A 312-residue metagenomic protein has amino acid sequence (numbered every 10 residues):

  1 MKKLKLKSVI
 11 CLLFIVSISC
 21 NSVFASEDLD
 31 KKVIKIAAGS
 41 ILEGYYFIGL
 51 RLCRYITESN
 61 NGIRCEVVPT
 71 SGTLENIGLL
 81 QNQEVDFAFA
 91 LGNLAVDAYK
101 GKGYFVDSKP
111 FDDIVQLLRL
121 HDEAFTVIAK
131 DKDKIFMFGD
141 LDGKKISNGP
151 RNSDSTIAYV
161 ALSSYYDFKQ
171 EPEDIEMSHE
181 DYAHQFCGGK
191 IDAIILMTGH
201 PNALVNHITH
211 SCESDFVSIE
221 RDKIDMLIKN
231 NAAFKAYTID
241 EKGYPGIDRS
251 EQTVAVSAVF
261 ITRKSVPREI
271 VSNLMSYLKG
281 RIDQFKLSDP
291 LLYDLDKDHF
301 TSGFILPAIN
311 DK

Functional and structural regions predicted by a protein language model:
K2-I10: Bacterial N-terminal signal peptides that target proteins for export
I10-S19: Bacterial N-terminal signal peptides
V23-A25: Boundary at the C-terminal end of the N-terminal hydrophobic targeting segment
K31-S59, I63-R64, E123-G188, D283 (+2 more regions): Bilobed "Venus flytrap"/periplasmic-binding protein-like clamshell domains and structurally analogous long
C53, E66-D107, D181-F186, I191 (+2 more regions): Pocket-flanking alpha-helical
V106-L120, G243-E251: A structural signal for short loop-to-beta-strand junctions that line the ligand-binding cleft of periplasmic/secreted
M177, D181, C187-G189, T198-C212 (+4 more regions): An extracytoplasmic/periplasmic, membrane-proximal ligand-sensing/linker region
D215-N273: C-terminal lobe and pocket-closing loops of periplasmic/extracytoplasmic Venus-flytrap solute-binding proteins
